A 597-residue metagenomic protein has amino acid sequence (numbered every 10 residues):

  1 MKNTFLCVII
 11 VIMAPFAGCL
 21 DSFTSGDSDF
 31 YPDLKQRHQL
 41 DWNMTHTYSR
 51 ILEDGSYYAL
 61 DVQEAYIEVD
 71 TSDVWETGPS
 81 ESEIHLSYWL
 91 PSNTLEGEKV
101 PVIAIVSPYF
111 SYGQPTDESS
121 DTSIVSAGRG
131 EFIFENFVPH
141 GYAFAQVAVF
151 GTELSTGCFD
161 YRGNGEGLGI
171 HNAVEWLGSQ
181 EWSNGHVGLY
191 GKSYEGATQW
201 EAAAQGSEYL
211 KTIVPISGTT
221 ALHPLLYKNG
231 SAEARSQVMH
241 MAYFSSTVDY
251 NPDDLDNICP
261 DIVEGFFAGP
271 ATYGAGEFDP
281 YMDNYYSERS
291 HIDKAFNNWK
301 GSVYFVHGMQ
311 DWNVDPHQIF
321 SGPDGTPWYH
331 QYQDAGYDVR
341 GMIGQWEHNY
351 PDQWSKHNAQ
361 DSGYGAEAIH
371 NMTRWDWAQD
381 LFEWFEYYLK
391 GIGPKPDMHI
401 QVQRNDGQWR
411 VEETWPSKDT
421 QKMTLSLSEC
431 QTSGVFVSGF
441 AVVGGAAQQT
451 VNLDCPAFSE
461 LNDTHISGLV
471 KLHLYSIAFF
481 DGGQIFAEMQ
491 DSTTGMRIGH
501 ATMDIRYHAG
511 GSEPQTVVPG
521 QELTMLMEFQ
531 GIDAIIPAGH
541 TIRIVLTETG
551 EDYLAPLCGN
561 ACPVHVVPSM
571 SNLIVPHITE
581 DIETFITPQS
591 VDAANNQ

Functional and structural regions predicted by a protein language model:
M1-F30, Q597: Secretory targeting signatures
D29-L52, D61-S72, W377, L389-Q597: Glycine/threonine-rich phosphate-binding loop and adjacent beta-strand/alpha-helix elements that clamp
F30-W42, I51-E53, P79, S123 (+5 more regions): Accessory cap/linker subdomain of secreted extracellular hydrolases
H46-E98: N-terminal cap/lid segment of alpha/beta-hydrolase-fold proteins
H85-E98, Y109, R289-D293, Q530: Short beta-strand-to-loop junctions in surface cap/lid or active-site-entrance loops
L95-G178, W354-A368, A487, E551 (+1 more regions): Cap/lid segment of the alpha/beta-hydrolase catalytic domain
G165, Y190-C259, M309, P316-F320 (+1 more regions): A catalytic-pocket lid/entrance helix-loop region that shapes and gates access to the active site across common
W299, F305-H307: Short beta-strand/loop motif that positions the catalytic acidic residue of the alpha/beta-hydrolase fold
